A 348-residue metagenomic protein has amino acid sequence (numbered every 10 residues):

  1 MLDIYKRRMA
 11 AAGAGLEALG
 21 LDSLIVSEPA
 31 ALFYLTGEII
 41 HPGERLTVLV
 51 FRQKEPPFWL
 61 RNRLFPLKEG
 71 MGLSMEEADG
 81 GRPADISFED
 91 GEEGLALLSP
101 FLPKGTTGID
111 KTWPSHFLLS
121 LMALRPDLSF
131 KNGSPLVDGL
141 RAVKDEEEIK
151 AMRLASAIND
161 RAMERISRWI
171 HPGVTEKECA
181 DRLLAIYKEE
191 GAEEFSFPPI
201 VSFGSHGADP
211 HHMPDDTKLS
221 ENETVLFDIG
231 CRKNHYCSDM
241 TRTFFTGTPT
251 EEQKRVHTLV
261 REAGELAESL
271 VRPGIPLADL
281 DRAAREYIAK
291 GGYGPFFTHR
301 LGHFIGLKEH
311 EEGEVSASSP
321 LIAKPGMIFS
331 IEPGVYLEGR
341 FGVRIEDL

Functional and structural regions predicted by a protein language model:
M1-L348: Active-site neighborhoods and metal-handling regions in enzymes and metal-associated proteins
